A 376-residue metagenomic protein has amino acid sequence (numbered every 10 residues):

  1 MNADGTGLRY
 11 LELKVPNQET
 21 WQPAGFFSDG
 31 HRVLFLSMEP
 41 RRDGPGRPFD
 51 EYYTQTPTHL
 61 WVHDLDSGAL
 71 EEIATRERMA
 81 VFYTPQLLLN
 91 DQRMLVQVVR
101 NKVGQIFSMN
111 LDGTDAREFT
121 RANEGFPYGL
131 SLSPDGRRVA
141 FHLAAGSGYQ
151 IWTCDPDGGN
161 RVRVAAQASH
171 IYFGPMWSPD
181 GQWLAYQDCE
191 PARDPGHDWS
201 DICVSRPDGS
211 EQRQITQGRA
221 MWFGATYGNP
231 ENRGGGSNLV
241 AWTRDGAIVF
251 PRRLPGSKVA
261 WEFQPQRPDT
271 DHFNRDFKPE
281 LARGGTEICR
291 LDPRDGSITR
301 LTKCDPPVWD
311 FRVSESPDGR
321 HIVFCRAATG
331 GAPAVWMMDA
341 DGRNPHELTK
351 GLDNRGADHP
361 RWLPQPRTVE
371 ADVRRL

Functional and structural regions predicted by a protein language model:
M1-L376: Sequence signature of WD/YWTD-type beta-propeller architectures
